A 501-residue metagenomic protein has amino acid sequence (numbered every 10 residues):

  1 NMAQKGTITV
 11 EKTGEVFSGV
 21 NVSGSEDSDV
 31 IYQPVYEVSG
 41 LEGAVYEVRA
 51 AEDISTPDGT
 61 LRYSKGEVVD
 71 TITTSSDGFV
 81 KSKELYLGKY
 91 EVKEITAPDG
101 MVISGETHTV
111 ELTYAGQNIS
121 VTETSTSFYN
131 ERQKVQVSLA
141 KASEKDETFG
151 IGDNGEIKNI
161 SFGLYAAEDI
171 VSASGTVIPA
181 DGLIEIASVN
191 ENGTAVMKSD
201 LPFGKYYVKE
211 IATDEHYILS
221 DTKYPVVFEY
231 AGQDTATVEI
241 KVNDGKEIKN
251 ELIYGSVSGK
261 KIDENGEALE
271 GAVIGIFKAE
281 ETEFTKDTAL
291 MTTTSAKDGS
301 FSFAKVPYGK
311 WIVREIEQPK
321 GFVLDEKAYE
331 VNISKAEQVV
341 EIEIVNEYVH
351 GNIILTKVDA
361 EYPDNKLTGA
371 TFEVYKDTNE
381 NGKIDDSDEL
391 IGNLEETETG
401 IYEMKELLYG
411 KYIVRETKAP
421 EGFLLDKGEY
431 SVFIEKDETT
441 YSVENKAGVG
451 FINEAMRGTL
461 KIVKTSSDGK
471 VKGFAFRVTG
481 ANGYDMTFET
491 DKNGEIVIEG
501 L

Functional and structural regions predicted by a protein language model:
N1-L501: Solvent-exposed loop/turn and edge beta-strand elements of beta-rich ligand-binding domains
